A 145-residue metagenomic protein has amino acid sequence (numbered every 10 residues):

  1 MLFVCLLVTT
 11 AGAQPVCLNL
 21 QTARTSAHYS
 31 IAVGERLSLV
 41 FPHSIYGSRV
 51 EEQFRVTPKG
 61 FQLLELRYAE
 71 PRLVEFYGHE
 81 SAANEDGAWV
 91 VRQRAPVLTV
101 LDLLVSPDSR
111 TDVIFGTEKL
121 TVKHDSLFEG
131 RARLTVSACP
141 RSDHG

Functional and structural regions predicted by a protein language model:
M1-V8: Bacterial N-terminal signal peptides
F3, Y29, F41, F54 (+4 more regions): Phenylalanine-focused residue identity feature
L6, V16-L18, A138-P140: Sequence contexts marking disulfide-bonded cysteines in secreted/extracellular proteins
Q14-E70: N-terminal secretory signal peptides
P71-G145: Mature, soluble, non-transmembrane domains
